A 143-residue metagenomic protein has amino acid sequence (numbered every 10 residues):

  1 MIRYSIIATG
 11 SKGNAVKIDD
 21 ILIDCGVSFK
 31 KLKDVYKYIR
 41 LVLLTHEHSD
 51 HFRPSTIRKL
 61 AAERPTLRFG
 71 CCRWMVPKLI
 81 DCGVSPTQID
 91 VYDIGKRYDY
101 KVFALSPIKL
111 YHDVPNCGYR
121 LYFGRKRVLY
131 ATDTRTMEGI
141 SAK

Functional and structural regions predicted by a protein language model:
M1-V35, C117-D133: Conserved beta-strand hairpin/beta-sheet module of binuclear metal-dependent hydrolase folds, prominently
A8-T9, C25-V27, E47, W74 (+3 more regions): Active-site metal-binding loops of divalent metal-dependent hydrolases
K12, K30, H48-F52, V76-K78 (+3 more regions): Active-site environment of divalent metal-dependent phosphoester hydrolases
V16-I18, I94-V102, L121: Short acidic-hydrophobic surface loop/beta-edge motif
S28-C71, M75: Active-site metal-binding motif and surrounding structural segment of the metallo-beta-lactamase
L79-Q88: Short, aromatic/basic amphipathic alpha-helical patches
I89-D93: Short acidic-hydrophobic, aromatic-tinged amphipathic segments that line or gate anion-handling sites
Y100, A104-K143: Metal-dependent phosphodiesterase/nuclease catalytic metal-binding core
